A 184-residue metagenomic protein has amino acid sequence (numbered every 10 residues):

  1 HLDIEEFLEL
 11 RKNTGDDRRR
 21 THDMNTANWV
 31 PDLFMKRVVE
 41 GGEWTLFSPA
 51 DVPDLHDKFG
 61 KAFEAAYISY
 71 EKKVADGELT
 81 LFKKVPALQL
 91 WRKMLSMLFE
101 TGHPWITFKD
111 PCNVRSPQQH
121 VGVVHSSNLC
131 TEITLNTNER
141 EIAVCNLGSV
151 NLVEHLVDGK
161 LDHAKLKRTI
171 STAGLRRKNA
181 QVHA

Functional and structural regions predicted by a protein language model:
L2-H163: Active-site cavity-forming subdomains of large catalytic enzyme subunits
W105, N146-S149, K167-H183: Long, well-ordered alpha-helical segments
